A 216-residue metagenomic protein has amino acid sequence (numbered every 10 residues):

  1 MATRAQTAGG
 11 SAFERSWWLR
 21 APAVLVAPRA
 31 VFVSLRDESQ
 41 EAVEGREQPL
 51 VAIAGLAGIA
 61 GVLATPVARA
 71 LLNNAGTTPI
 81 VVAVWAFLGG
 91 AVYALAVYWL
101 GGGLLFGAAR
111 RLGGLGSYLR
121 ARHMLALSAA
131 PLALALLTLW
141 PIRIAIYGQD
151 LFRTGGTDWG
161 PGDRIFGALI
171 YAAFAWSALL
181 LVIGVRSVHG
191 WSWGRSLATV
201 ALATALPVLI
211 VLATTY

Functional and structural regions predicted by a protein language model:
M1-A64: N-terminal juxtamembrane cytosolic/stromal segments of multi-pass membrane proteins
R15-W18, L88-A96, I165-A175: Hydrophobic alpha-helical transmembrane segments of multi-pass membrane proteins
R46-L50, V82, A86, G90 (+3 more regions): Residue-level signature of transmembrane alpha-helical entry/exit and packing/kink sites in multi-pass membrane
L50-G58, V62, G90-W99, G103 (+2 more regions): Alpha-helical transmembrane spans of integral membrane proteins, capturing the lipid-embedded, hydrophobic core of TM
G58-N73, V211-T214: Juxtamembrane "helix exit" motif at the C-terminal ends of alpha-helical transmembrane segments in multi-pass membrane
A68-W85, G148-W159: Membrane-interface interhelical loops and short amphipathic "cap" helices that link adjacent transmembrane segments
A70-N74, G101-L115: Membrane-helix interface/capping segments
L105-F106, G114-Y216: Hydrophobic alpha-helical transmembrane segments and adjacent short intramembrane/lumenal linkers of inner/organellar
